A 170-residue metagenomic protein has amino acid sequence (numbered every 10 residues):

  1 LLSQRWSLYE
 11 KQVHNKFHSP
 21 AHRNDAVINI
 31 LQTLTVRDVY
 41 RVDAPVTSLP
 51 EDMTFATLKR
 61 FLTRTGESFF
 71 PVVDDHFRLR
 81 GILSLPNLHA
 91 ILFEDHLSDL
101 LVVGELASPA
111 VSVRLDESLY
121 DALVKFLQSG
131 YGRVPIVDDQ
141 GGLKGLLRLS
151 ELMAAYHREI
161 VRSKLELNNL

Functional and structural regions predicted by a protein language model:
L1-L49, T57, E159-L170: Membrane-interfacial segments at transmembrane helix termini in multi-pass membrane proteins
I30-R41, D52-L58, H96-E105, S118-A122: Short, structural beta-strand-to-alpha-helix junction motif
V46, L79-R80, V113, L143-K144: Short hydrophobic beta-strand segments in globular cytosolic domains
V46, M53, S68, H89 (+1 more regions): GAF sensory domains
S48-G66, V73-D74, L92, S112-Y131 (+2 more regions): The conserved cystathionine-beta-synthase
F69-R78, S84-A90, L101: Intracellular, membrane-proximal regulatory regions of polytopic membrane proteins
R80-L88, K144-M153: Short hydrophobic beta-strand motif reused across regulatory alpha/beta modules
L101-V111, K164-L170: Short, solvent-exposed cationic patches
